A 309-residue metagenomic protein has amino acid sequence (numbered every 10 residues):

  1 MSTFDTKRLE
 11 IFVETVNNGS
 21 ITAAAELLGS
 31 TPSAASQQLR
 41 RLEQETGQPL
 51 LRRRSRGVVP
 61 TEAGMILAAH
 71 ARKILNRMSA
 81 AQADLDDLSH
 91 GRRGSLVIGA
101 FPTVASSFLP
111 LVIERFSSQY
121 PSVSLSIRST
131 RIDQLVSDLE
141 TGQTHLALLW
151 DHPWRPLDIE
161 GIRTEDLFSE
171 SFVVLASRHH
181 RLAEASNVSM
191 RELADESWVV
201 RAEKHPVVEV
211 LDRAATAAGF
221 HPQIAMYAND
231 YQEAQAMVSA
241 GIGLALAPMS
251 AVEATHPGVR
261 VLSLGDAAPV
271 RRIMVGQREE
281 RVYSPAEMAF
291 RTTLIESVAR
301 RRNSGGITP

Functional and structural regions predicted by a protein language model:
V13-P32: Short helix-boundary/capping micro-motifs
I21, E43-E62: A short LG(V/I)-centered, amphipathic sequence patch enriched for acidic residue(s) preceding the LG motif
L42-E43, F116: Conserved amphipathic alpha-helical core elements
R93-P156, A228: Central regulatory/effector-binding core of bacterial HTH transcription factors
F108, R260-S304: A late-sequence structural motif
R131-V136, E140-T144, W150, K204-R260: Hydrophobic hinge/microswitch elements
W150, L182-A183, E196-A218, Y283-T292 (+1 more regions): Secondary-structure junction motif
L157-D166, E170, Q232-E280: Beta-alpha-beta core module
